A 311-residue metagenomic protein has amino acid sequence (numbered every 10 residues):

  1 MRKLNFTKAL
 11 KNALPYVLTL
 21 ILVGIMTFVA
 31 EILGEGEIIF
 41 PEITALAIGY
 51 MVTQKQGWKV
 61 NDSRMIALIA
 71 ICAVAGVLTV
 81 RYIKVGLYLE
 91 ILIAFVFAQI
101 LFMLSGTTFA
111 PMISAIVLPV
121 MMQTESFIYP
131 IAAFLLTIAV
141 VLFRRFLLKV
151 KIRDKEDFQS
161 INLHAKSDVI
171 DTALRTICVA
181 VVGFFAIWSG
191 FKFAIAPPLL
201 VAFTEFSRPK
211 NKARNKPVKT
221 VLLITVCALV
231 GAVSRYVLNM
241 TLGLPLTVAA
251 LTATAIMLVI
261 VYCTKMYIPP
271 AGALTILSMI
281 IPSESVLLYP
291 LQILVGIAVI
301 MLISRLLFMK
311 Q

Functional and structural regions predicted by a protein language model:
M1-A70, V74, L78, G86-L92 (+3 more regions): Alpha-helical transmembrane segments and their membrane-interface boundaries that form or gate the permeation pathway
I43, F109-A115, I195-L199, I268-L274: Transmembrane helix boundary and interhelical junction motifs in multipass membrane proteins
I91-G106, A115-M122: A generic, well-ordered mixed alpha/beta core segment in the N-terminal half of proteins
V96, A115-P119, L200-E205, T275-S278: Hydrophobic transmembrane alpha-helices of multi-pass, membrane-embedded glycosylation machinery
A98-T108, T254-Y267, L274: Hydrophobic alpha-helical membrane segments
I113, V117, Y129, G272 (+3 more regions): Generic alpha-helix signal with a bias toward terminal, lower-confidence helices and secondary-structure junctions
